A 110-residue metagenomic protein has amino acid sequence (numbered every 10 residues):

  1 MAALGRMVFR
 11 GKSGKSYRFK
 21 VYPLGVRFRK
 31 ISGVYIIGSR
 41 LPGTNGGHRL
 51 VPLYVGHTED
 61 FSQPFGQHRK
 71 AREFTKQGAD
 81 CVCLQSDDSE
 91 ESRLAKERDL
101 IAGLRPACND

Functional and structural regions predicted by a protein language model:
M1-E59, Q63-P64, Q85-A102, P106: GIY-YIG nuclease catalytic motif and its immediate N-terminal context
Q63-E73: Basic, amphipathic alpha-helical patches used to engage nucleic acids or provide basic targeting signals, exemplified
E73-K76, A102: Short, surface-exposed basic-aromatic patches at helix termini and helix-loop junctions that form
K76-S86: A short, basic-hydrophobic beta/loop patch
